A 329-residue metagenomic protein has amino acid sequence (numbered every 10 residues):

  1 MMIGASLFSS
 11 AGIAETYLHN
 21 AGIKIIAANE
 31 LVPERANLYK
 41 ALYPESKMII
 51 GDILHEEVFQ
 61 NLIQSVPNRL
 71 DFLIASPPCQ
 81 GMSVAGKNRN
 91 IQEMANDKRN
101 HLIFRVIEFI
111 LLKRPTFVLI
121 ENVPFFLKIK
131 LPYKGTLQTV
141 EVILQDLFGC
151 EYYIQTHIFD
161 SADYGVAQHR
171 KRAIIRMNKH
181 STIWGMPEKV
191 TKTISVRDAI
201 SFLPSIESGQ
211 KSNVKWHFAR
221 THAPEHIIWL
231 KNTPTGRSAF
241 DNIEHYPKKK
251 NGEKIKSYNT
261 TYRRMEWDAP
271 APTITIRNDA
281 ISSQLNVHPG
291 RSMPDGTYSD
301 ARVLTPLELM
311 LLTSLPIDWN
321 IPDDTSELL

Functional and structural regions predicted by a protein language model:
M2-R114, V123-Q138: Core alpha/beta nucleotide-donor-binding catalytic domains of modification enzymes
G12, P33, P78-Q80, P124-F125 (+4 more regions): Short, solvent-exposed loop/turn segments at secondary-structure junctions
I13, M48, P77, I154 (+7 more regions): Residue-level signal for pocket-adjacent positions within structured domains
L62-P67, M82-T261: Class I S-adenosyl-L-methionine
R69-D71, Q155, K171-A173, P270-P272 (+2 more regions): A generic secondary-structure signal marking the coil-to-beta-strand transition
T221-L329: C-terminal target-recognition/interaction regions appended to catalytic cores
